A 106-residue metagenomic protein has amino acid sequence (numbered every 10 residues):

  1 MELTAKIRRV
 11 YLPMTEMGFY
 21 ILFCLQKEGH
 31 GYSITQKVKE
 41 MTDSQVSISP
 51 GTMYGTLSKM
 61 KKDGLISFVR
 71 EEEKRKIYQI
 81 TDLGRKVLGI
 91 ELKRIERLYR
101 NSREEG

Functional and structural regions predicted by a protein language model:
M1-L12, I95-L98: Intrinsically disordered, low-complexity serine/threonine- and proline-rich regulatory segments
R8-T52: N-terminal helix-turn-helix DNA-binding core of bacterial DNA-binding proteins
K61-E73, Q79: Beta-hairpin "wing" of winged helix-turn-helix
E73-E91: Basic, amphipathic "hinge/linker" alpha-helix immediately C-terminal to the N-terminal HTH DNA-binding motif
K86-G106: Amphipathic alpha-helical dimerization/coiled-coil segments that flank or bridge DNA-binding/regulatory modules
